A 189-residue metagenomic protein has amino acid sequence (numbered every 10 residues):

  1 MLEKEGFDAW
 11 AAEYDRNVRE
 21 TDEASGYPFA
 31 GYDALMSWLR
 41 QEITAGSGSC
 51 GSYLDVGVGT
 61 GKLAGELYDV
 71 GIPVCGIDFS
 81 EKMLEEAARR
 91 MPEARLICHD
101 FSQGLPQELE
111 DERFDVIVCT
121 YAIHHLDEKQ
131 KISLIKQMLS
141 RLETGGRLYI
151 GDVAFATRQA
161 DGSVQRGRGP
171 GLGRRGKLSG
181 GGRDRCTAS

Functional and structural regions predicted by a protein language model:
M1-S47: Conserved class I S-adenosyl-L-methionine
S52-L54, T60-G104: Class I SAM-dependent methyltransferase SAM/SAH-binding core
Q103-D111: Short conserved loop adjoining the S-adenosyl-L-methionine
V118: A conserved beta-strand element that flanks and buttresses the S-adenosyl-L-methionine
Y121-A122: Short catalytic micro-motifs in class I SAM-dependent methyltransferases
I132-T144: A short glycine-rich, Lys/Arg-flanked "PGG" loop and its adjoining helix->strand segment in the class I
I150-S189: C-terminal alpha-helical "lid/dimerization" subdomain adjacent to the S-adenosyl-L-methionine
